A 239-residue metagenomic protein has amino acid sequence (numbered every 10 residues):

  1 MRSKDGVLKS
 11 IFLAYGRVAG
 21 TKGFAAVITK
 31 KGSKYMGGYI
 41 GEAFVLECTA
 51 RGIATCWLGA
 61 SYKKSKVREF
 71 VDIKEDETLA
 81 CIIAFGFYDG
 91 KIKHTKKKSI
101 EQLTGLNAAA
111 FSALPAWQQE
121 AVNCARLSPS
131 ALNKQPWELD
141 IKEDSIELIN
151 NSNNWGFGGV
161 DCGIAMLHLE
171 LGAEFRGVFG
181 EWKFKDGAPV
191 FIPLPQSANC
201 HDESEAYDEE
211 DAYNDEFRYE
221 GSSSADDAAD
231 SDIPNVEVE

Functional and structural regions predicted by a protein language model:
M1-E239: Acidic, surface-exposed loops and disordered segments
